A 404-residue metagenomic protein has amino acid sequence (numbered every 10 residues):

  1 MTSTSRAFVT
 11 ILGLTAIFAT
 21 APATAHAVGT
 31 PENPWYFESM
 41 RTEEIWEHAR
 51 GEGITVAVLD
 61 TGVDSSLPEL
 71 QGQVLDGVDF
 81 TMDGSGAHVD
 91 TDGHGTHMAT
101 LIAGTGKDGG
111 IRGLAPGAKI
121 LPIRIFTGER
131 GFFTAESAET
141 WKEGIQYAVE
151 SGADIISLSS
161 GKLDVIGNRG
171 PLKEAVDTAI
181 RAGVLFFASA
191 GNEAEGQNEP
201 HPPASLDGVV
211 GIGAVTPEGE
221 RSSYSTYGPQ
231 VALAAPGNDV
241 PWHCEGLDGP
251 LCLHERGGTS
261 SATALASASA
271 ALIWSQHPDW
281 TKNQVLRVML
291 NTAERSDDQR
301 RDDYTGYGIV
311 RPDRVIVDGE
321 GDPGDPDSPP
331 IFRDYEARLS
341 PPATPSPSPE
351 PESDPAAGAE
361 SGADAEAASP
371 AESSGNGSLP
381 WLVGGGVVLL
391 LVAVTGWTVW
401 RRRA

Functional and structural regions predicted by a protein language model:
T2-I54, P68-E69: Protease zymogen maturation seam
W46-V56, V63-D76, G86-A135, E220 (+2 more regions): Subtilisin-like serine protease catalytic core
E52-T55, G117-K119, E150-I156, R181-F186 (+2 more regions): Loop/turn elements at helix/coil->beta-strand transitions in domains of secreted/extracellular proteins
A99-I102, I125, N238-V310: Hydrolase catalytic cores
G128-P202, L251-R256, S261: Substrate-binding/access-modulating region of protease and related hydrolase catalytic domains
S157, H277-W381: C-terminal subdomain of the subtilisin-like protease fold in secreted/lumenal serine endopeptidases
S189-G208, G213-Q230, W242-G257, D298-T305: Active-site-adjacent substrate-recognition loops and nearby beta-strands within hydrolase catalytic domains
P380-A404: C-terminal membrane-anchoring or membrane-association module
